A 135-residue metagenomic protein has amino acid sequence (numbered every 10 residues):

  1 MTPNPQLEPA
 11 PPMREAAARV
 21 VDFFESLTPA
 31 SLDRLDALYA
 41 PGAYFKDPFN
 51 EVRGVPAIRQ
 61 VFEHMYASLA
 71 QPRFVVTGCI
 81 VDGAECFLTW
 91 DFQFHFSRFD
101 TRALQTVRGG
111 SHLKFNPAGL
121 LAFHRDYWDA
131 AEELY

Functional and structural regions predicted by a protein language model:
M1-D33, A37: Short, low-complexity N-terminal intrinsically disordered segments enriched in polar/charged residues
T2-P5, A67-R73, I80-Y135: A beta-strand edge to alpha-helix "cap/lid" segment located at domain peripheries
P9, M13, A17, L27 (+3 more regions): Extended, non-catalytic scaffold segments that flank or surround catalytic motifs
A10-M13, P41, T89-W90: A short alpha-helix capping/helix-coil boundary motif
V20-L27, P48-R53, H124: Short, exposed beta-strand "edge-strand" segments with a Pro/Gly-rich flavor and a Y/T-containing core
D22, Y44-F45, S97: General structural signal for alpha-helix termini and helix-helix connectors
L32-C86: A solvent-exposed, acidic/Ser-Thr-rich amphipathic alpha-helical stretch
